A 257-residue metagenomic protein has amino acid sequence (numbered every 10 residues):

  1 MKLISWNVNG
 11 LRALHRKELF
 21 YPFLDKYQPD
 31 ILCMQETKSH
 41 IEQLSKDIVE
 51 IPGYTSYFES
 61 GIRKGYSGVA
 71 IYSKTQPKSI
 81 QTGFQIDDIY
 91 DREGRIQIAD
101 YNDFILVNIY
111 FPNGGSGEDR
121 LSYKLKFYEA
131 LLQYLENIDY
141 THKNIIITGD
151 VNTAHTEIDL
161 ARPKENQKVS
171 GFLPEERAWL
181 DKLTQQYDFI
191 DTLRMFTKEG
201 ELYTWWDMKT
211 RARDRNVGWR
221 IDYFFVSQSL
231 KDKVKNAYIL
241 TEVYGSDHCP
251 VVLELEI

Functional and structural regions predicted by a protein language model:
M1-I51, T55, G61-V69, T82 (+1 more regions): N-terminal, active-site-proximal structural segment of metallo-dependent hydrolase catalytic domains
N7, L24-E42, L106, L135-E157 (+4 more regions): Active-site beta-strand/loop signature of hydrolases that rely on acidic residues for catalysis
N9, T37-K38, Q85, Y110-P112 (+2 more regions): Catalytic metal-binding/acid-base residues of hydrolase active sites
K38, L44-G114: Structured beta-strand-rich core segments of catalytic domains in phosphoester-bond hydrolases
P52-T55, E129-V217, I221: Metal-dependent phosphoesterases centered on the DNase I-like endonuclease/exonuclease/phosphatase
K64-I80, G200, R211-D232: Conserved beta strand-loop-helix elements of the APE1-like EEP
K74, A99-N102, S227-Q228, L253-I257: Active-site beta-strand termini and strand-to-loop segments that position acidic
F84-D87, P112-Y128, K164-V169: Surface-exposed cleft-lining segments at the edges of enzyme active sites
